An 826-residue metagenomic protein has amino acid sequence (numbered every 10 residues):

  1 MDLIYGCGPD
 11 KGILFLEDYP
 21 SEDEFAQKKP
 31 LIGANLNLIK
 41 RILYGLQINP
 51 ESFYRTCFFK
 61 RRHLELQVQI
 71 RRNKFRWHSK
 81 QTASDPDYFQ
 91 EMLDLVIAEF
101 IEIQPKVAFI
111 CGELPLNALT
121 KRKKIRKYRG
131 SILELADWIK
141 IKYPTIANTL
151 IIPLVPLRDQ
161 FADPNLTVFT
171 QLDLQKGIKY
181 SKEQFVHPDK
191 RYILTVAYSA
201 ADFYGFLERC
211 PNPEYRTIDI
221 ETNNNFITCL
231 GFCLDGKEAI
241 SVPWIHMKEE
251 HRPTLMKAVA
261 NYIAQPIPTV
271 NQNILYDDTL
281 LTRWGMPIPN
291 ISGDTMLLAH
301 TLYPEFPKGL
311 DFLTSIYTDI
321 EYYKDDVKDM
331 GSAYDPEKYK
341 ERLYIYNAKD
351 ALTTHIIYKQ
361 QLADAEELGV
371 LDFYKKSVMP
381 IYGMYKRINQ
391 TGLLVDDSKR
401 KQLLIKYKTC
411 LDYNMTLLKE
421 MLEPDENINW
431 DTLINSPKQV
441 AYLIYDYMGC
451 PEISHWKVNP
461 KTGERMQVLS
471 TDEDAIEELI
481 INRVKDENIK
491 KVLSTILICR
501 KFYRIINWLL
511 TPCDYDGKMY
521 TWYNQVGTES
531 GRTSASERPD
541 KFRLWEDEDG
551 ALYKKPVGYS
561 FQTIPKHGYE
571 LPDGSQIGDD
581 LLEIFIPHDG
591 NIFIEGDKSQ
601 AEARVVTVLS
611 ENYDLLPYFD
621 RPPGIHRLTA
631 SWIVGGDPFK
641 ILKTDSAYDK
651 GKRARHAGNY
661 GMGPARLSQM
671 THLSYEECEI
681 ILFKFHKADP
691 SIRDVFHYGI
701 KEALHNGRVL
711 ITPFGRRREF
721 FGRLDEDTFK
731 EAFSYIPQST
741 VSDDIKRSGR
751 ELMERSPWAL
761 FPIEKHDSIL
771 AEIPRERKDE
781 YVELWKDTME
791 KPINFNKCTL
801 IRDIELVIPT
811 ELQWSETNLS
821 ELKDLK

Functional and structural regions predicted by a protein language model:
M1-Q184: A polyanion-binding, active-site-adjacent surface
F15-E17, R216-D219, N271, S292-G293 (+1 more regions): Short hydrophobic beta-strand that contains or immediately precedes a catalytic carboxylate
L36-K40, L46, T120-W138, A147-I151 (+4 more regions): Metal-dependent phosphoesterase core characteristic of DEDDh/y 3'-5' exonuclease domains
K106-G112, T217, I267-D277, F593-E595: Acidic beta-strand-to-loop metal/phosphate-binding motif
K179-H246, I263-Q265, L280, E305 (+9 more regions): Conserved "right-hand" nucleotidyltransferase catalytic core of DNA-directed polymerases
L230, I274-M286, M296-Y303, Y317 (+4 more regions): Short active-site loop/helix that positions an aromatic residue
W284, R400-I434, K438, F685-I700 (+1 more regions): Polymerase palm active-site segment centered on the conserved acidic dipeptide of motif C
G383-Q390, D516, Y520-T521, Q525-T528 (+6 more regions): Conserved catalytic core of nucleic-acid polymerases
